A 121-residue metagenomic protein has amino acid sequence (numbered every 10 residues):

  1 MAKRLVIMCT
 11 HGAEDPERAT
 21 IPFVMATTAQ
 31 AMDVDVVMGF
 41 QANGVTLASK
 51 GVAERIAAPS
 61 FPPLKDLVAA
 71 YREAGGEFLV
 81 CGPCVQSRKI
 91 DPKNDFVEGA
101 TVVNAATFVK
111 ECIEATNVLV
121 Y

Functional and structural regions predicted by a protein language model:
A2-V6: Extreme N-terminal starter segment of soluble prokaryotic enzymes
I7-T20, V52: Short, glycine-rich nucleotide/cofactor-binding loops
A19-D33, M38: Histidine-anchored nucleotide/phosphate-binding helix
Q30, R72, C112-I113: Anion (oxyanion) recognition and catalysis
D35-Q41, F78-G82: Short internal beta-strands
G44-A58: N-terminal beta-loop-helix "entrance" segment that forms/cooperates in small-molecule cofactor or anionic ligand
R55-G82, S87: A glycine-rich helix N-cap at a beta->alpha junction
R88-E114, L119-V120: C-terminal structural segments of small proteins and small subunits
